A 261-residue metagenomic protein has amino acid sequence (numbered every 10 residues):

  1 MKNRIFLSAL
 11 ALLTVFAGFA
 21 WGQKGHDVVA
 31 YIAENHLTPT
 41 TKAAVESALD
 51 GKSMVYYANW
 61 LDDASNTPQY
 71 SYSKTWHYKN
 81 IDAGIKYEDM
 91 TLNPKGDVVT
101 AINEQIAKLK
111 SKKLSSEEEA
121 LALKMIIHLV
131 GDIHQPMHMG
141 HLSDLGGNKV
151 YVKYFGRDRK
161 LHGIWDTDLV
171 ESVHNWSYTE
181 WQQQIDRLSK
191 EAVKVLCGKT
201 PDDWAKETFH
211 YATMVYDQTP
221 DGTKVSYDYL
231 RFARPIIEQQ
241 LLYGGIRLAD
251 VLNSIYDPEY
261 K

Functional and structural regions predicted by a protein language model:
M1-K24, Y260-K261: Bacterial Sec-dependent N-terminal signal peptides
A20-I127, P136, H141-D228, A233-K261: N-terminal, motif-rich segments that launch catalysis or mediate targeting to/interaction with membranes, typified by
